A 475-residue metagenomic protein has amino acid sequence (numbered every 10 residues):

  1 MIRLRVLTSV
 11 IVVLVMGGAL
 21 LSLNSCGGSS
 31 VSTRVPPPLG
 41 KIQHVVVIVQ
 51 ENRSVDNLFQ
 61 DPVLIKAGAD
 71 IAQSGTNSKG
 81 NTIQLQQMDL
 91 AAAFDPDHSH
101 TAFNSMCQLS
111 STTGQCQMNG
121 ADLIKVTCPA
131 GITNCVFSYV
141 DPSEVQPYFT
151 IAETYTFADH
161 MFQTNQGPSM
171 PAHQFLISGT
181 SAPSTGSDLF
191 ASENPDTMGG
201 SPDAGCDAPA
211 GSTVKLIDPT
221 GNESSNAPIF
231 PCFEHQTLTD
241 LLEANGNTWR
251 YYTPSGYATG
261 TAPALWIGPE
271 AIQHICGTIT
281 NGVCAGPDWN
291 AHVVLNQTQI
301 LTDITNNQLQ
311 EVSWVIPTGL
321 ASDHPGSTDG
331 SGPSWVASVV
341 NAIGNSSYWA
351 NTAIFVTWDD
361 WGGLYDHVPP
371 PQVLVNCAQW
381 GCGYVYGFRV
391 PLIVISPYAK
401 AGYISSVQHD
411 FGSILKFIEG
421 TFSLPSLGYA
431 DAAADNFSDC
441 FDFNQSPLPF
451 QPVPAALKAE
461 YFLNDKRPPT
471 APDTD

Functional and structural regions predicted by a protein language model:
M1-I11: Bacterial N-terminal signal peptides that target proteins for export
L4-V6, S22-S30: Short, low-complexity disordered leader/linker segments with a strong preference for bacterial N-terminal type II
V10-L23: Bacterial N-terminal signal peptides
C26-D475: N-terminal pro-sequences and low-complexity stem/linker regions of secreted or lumenal proteins
